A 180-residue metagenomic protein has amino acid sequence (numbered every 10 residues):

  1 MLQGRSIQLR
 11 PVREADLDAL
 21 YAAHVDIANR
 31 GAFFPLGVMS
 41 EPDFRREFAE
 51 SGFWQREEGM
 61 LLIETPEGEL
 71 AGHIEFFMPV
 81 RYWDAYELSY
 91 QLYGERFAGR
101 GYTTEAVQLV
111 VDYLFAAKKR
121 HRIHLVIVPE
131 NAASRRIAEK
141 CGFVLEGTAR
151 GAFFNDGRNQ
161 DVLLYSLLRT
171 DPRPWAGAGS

Functional and structural regions predicted by a protein language model:
M1-I27, M60, E64-S180: Acyl-donor (CoA/ACP) binding surface of acyl/acetyltransferases
V12, G31, S40-P42, Q55 (+2 more regions): A short hydrophobic/aromatic micro-motif that marks alpha-helical segments and, especially, helix-coil
A28-A49: Conserved GNAT-fold acetyl-CoA-binding loop/helix
E50-L62: A short helix-loop-beta-strand connector motif used in the catalytic cores of GNAT acetyltransferases and, in some
